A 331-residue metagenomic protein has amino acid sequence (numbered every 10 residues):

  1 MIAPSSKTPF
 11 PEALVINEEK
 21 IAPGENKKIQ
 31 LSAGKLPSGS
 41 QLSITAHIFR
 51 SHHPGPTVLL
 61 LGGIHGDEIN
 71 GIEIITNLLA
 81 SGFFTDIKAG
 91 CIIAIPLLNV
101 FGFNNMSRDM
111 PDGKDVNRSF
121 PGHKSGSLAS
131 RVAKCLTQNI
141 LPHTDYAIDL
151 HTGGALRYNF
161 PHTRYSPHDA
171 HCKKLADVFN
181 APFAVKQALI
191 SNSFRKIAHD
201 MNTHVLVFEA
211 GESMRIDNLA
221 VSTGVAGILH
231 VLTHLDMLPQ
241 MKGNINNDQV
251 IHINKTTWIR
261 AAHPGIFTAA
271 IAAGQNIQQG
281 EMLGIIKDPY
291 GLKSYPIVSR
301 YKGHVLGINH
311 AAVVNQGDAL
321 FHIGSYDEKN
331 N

Functional and structural regions predicted by a protein language model:
M1-N331: Structured catalytic-domain cores with a bias toward divalent-metal coordination
